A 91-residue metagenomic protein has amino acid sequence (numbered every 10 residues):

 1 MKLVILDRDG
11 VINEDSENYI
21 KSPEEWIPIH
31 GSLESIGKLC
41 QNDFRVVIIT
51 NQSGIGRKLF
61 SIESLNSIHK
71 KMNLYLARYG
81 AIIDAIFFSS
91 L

Functional and structural regions predicted by a protein language model:
M1-V47: Active-site neighborhood of HAD-like aspartate-dependent phosphohydrolases
R8-D9, I68-K71: Short amphipathic alpha-helical surface micro-motifs
S16-E17, P23-W26, Q52, R57 (+1 more regions): Generic secondary-structure boundary/loop-capping signal
S32, I36-H69, I82-L91: Substrate-recognition element of Asp-dependent hydrolases with the DxDx(T/V) motif
M72-A77: Conserved hydrophobic residues forming the short capping helix/wall of the S-adenosyl-L-methionine
